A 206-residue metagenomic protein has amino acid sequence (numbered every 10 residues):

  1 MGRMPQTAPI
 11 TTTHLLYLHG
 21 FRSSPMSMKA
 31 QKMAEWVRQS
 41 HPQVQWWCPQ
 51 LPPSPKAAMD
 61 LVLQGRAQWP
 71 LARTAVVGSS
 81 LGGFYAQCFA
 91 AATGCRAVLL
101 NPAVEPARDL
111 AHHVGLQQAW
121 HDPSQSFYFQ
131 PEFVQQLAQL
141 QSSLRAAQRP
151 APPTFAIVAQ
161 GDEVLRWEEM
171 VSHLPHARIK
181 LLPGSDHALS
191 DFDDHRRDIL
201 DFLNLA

Functional and structural regions predicted by a protein language model:
G2-T13: Short beta-strand-to-loop junctions in surface cap/lid or active-site-entrance loops
T11-L71, H187: Active-site catalytic motif of lipid deacylating hydrolases and related acyltransferases
H14, R73-A75, R96: Structural motif
H19-S23, S80, Q160: Active-site glycine-rich loops that stabilize anionic/oxyanionic intermediates across multiple enzyme folds
V77-A86: Gly/Ala-rich beta-loop-alpha elbow adjacent to hydrolase catalytic centers
F89-T93: Aromatic pocket-lining residues of Rossmann-like dinucleotide-binding sites
R96-A206: The alpha/beta-hydrolase serine catalytic core
